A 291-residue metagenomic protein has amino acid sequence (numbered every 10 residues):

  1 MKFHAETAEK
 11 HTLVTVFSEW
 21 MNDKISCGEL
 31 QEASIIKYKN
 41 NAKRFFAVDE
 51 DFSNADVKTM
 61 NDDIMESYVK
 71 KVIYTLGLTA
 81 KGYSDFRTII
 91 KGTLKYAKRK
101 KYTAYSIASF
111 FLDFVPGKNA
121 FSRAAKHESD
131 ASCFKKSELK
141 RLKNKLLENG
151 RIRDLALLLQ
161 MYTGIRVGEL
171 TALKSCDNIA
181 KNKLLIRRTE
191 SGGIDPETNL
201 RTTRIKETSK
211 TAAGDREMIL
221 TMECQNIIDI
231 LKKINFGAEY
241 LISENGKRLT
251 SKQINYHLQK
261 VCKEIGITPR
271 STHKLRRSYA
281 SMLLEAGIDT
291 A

Functional and structural regions predicted by a protein language model:
M1-T7, T211: Short, surface-exposed polybasic/aromatic micro-patch for ligand or macromolecular engagement
V14-L78, K95: Basic/aromatic-enriched alpha-helical hairpins
N41-V48, K71, D85, I89-R99 (+1 more regions): Alpha-helical scaffold segments in carbohydrate-active enzymes
M60, K247-K252, T268-G287: Short basic/aromatic active-site micro-motif
A80, S84-T88, R99, T103-Y105 (+2 more regions): Basic, Lys/Arg- and aromatic-enriched nucleic-acid-binding interface segment
R99, L158, Y162, G168-E169 (+2 more regions): C-terminal catalytic core of tyrosine-transesterase DNA break-rejoin enzymes
A172-I230: Conserved tyrosine-mediated DNA breakage-rejoining catalytic core shared by Y-recombinases
I219-I267: Active-site/catalytic core of tyrosine-dependent DNA strand-transfer enzymes
